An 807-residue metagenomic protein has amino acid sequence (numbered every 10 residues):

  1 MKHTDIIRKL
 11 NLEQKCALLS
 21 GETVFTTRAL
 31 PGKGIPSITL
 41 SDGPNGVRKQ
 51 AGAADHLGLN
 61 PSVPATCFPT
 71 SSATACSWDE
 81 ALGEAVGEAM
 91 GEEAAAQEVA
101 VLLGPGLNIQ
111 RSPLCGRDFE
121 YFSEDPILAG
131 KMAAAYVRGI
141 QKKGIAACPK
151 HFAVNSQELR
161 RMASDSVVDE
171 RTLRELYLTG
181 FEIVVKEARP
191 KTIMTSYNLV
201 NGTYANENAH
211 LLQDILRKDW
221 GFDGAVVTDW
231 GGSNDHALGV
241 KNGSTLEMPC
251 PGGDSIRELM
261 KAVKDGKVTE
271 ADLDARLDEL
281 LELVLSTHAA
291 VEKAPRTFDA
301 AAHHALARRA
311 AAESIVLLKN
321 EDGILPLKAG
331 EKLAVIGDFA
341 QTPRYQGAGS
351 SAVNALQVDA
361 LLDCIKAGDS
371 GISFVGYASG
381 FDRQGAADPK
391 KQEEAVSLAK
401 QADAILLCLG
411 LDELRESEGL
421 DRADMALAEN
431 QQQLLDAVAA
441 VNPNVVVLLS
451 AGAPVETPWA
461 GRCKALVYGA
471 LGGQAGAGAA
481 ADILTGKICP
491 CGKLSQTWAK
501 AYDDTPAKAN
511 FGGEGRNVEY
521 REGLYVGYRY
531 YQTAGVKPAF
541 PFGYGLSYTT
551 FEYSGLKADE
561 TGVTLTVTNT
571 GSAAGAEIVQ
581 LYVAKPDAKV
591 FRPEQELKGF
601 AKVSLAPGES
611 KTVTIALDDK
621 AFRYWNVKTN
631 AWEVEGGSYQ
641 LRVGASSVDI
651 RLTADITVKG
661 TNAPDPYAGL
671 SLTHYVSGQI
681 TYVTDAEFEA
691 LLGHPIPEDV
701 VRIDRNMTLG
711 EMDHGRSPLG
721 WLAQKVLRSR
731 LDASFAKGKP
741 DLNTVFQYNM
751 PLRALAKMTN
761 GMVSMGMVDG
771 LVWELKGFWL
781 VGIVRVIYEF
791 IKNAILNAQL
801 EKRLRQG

Functional and structural regions predicted by a protein language model:
M1-K620, Y624, S638-V643, S647 (+4 more regions): Glycoside hydrolase catalytic-domain context in secreted enzymes
Y136, H714-G807: Non-catalytic terminal accessory segments
D619-P666: Terminal connector regions
S647, A654-L722: Charged, amphipathic alpha-helical linkers/stalks
